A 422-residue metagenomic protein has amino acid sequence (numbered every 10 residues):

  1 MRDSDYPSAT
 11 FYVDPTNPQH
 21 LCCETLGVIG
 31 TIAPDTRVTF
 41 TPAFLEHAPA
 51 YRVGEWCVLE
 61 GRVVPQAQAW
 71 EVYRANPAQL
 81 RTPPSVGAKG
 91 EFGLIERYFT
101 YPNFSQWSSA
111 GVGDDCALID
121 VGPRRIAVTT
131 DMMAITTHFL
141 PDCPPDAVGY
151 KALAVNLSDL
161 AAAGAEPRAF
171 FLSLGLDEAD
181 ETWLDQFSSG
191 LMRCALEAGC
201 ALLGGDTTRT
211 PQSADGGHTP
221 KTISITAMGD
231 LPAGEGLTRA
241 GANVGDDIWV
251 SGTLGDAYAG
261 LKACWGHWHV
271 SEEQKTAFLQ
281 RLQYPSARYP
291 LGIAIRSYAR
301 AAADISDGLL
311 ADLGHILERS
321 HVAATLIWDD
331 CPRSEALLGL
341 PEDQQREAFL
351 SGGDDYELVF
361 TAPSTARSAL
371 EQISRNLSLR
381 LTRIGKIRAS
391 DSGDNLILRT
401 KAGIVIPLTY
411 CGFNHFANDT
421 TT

Functional and structural regions predicted by a protein language model:
D3-N17: Structural detector for short beta-strands of small beta-barrel domains
A50-P65: Flexible glycine-rich surface loops and low-complexity tracts that mediate binding to linear polymers
R52, E166, L237, N243-V244 (+1 more regions): Residue-level recognition of short, solvent-exposed, well-ordered loop/turn junctions that link secondary-structure
V63, A67-P77: OB-fold/S1-family single-stranded nucleic acid-binding modules
Q79-P144, A163, L172, C194 (+2 more regions): Extreme N-terminal cap/leader segments of soluble proteins
R81-L94, F99-T100, P144, D177-L203 (+4 more regions): Glycine-/charge-enriched secondary-structure boundary and capping motifs
A127-T130, G236-I293: Short, acidic (Asp/Glu-rich) active-site segment that either coordinates a divalent metal cofactor
